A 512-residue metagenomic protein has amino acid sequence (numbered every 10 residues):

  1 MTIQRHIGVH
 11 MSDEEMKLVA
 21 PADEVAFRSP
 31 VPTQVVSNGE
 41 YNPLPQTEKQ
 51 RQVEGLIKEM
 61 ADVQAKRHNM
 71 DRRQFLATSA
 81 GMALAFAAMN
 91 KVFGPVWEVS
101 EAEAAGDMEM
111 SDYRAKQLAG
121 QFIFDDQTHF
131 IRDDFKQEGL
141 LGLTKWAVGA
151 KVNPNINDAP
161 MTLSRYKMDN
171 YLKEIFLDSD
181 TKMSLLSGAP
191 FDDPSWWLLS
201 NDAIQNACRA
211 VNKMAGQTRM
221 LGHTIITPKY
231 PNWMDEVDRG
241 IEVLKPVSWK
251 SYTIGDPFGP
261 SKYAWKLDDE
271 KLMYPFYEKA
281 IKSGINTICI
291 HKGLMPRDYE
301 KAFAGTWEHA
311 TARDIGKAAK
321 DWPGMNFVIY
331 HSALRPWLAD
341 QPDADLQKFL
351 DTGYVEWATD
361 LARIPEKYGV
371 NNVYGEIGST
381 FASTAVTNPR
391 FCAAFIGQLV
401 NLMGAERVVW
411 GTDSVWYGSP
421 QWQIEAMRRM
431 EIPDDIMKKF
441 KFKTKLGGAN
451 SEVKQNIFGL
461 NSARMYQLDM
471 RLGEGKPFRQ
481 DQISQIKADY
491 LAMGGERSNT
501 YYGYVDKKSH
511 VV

Functional and structural regions predicted by a protein language model:
M1-M70: N-terminal secretory signal peptides
K58, D62-Q74, F86-M110: N-terminal twin-arginine translocation
M70-N90, E109-Y113, E138, V152-E174 (+4 more regions): Mid-to-C-terminal alpha-helical segments outside catalytic/metal-binding sites
L76-A77, P95, V99-L199, K508: An N-terminally biased module of ancient metal coordination in phosphate/nucleic-acid-related enzymes
F124-T128, S184-L186, L221-T224, W249-K250 (+4 more regions): Hydrophobic faces of well-ordered beta-strands that scaffold small-molecule active sites in alpha/beta enzyme cores
L140, Y263-W410, G418, D435-K441 (+4 more regions): Catalytic pocket-lining loop regions of alpha/beta-barrel enzymes, especially the amidohydrolase/enolase/GH5 lineages
K173-D180, N201-Q217, V237-P246, E278-S283 (+3 more regions): Acidic (Asp/Glu)-rich catalytic clusters
P190-A310: Active-site gating/metal-coordination segments in enzymes
